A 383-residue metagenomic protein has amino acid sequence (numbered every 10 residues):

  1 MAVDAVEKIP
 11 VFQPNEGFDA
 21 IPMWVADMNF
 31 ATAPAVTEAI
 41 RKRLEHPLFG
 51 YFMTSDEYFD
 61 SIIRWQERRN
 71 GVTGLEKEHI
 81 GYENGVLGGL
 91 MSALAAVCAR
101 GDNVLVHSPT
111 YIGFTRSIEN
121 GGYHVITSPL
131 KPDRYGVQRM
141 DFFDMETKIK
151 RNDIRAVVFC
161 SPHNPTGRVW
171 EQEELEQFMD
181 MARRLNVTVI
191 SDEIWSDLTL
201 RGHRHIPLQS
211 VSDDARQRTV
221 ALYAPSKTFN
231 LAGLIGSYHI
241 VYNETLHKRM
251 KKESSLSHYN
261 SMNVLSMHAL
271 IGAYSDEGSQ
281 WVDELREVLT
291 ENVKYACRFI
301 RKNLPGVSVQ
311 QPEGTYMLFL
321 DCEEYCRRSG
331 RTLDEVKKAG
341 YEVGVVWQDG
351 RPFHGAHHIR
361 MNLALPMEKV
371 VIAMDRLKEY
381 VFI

Functional and structural regions predicted by a protein language model:
M1-G85, S92, S275, I383: N-terminal small-domain helix-loop-helix segment of the aminotransferase-like
F49-M181, D197-L198, H205-S210: Conserved core of the PLP fold type I
G121, N152, R184-L185, A215 (+1 more regions): Helix C-cap/helix->beta junction micro-motif
R218-K302, S308-P312: PLP-dependent aminotransferase class I/II
L289-T290, N303-E342, I359, M367: Conserved PLP-binding catalytic core of the aspartate aminotransferase-like
R328-T332, K338-I383: PLP-dependent enzyme catalytic core of the Aspartate aminotransferase-like
